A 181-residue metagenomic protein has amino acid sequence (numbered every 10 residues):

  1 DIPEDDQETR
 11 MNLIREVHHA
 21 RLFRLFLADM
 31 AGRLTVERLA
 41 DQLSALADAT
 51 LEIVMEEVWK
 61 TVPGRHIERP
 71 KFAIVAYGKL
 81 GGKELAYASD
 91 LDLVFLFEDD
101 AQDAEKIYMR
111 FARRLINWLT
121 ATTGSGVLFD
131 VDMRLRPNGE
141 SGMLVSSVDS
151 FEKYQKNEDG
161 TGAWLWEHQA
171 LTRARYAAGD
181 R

Functional and structural regions predicted by a protein language model:
D1-R181: A nucleotide- and high-energy phosphate-metabolite-utilizing enzyme signature
